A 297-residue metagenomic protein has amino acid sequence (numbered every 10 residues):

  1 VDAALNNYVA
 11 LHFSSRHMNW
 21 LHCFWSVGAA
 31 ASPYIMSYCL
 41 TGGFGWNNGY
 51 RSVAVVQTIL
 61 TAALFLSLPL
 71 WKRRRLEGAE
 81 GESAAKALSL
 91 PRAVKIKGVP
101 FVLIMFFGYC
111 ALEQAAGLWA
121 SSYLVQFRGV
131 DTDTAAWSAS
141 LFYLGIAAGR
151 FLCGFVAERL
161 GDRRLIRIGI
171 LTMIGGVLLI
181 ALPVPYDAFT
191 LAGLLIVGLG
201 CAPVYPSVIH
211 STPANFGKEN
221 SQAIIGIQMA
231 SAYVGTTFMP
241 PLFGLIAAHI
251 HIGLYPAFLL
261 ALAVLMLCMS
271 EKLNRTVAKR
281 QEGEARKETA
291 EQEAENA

Functional and structural regions predicted by a protein language model:
V1-F24: Cytoplasmic helix-loop-helix junction between adjacent transmembrane helices in 12-TM secondary transporters
W20-R73: Helix-loop-helix hairpin linking two adjacent transmembrane segments in secondary transporters
G28-T41, C153, F238-A247: Small-residue (Gly/Pro/Ala) motifs that create kinks and tight helix-helix packing interfaces
R74-L103, E293: Juxtamembrane intracellular "pre-TM" segments in multi-pass secondary transporters
K97-S140, L144-A148: Extracytoplasmic gate region of multi-pass secondary transporters
G149-D162, A247-A248: Helix-to-loop junctions at the C-terminal end of transmembrane segments in multipass secondary transporters
L160-V208: C-terminal transmembrane helical hairpin of 12-TM major facilitator-type secondary transporters
N215-I252: A late C-terminal transmembrane helix in Major Facilitator Superfamily
